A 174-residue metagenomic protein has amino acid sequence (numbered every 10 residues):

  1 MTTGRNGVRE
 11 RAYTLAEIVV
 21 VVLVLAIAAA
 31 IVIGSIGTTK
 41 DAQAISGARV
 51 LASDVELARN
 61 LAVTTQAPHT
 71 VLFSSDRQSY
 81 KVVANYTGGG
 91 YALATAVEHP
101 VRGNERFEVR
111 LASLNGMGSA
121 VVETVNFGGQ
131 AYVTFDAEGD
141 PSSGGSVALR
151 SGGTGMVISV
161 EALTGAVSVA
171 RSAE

Functional and structural regions predicted by a protein language model:
M1-V22, I27-E56, N60, P68-E174: N-terminal helix-rich module
